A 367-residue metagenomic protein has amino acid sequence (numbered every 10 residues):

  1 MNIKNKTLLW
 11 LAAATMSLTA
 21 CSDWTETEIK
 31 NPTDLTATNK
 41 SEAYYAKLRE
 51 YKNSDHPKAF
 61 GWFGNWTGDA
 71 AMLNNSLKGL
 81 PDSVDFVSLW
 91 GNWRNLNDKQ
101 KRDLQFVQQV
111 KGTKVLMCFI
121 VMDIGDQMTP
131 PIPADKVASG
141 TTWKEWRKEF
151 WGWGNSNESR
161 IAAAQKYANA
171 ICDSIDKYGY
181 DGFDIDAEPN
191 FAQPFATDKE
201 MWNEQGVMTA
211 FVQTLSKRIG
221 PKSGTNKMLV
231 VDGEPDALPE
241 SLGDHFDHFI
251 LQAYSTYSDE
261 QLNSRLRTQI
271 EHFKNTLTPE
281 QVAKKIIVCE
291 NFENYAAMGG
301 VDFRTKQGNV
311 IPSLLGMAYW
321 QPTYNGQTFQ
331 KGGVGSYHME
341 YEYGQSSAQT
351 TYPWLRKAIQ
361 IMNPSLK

Functional and structural regions predicted by a protein language model:
M1-C21: Sec-dependent bacterial lipoprotein signal peptides
C21-K367: Secreted glycan hydrolases and related glycan-binding modules that recognize and/or cleave
